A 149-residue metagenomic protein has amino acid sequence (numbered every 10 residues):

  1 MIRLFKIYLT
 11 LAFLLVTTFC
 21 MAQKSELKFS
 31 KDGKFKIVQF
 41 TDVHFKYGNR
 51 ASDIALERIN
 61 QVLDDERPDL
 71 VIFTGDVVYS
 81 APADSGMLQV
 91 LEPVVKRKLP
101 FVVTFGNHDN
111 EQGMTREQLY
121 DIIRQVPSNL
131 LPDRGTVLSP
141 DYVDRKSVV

Functional and structural regions predicted by a protein language model:
M1-Q23: Bacterial Sec-dependent N-terminal signal peptides
R3-F5, V62, V71, V103-T104: Short, intrinsically disordered/low-complexity patches at protein termini and at juxtamembrane boundaries
Y8, Q39-D42, I72, G113-T115 (+1 more regions): A generic short-segment signal for beta-strand/edge and adjacent turn/coil regions
M21-Q89, P93-V94: N-terminal active-site segment of His-dependent metallophosphoesterases
K24, L88-V149: Extended active-site neighborhood of metal-dependent phosphoesterases/phosphodiesterases
